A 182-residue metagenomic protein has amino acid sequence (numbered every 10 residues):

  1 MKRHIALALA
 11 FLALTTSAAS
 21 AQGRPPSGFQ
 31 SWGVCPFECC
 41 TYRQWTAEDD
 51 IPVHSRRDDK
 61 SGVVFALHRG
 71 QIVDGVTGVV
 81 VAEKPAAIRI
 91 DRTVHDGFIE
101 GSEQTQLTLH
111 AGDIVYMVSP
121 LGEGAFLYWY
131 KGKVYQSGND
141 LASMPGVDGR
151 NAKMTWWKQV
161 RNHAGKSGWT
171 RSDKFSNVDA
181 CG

Functional and structural regions predicted by a protein language model:
M1-L7: Bacterial N-terminal signal peptides that target proteins for export
A8-T16: Bacterial N-terminal signal peptides
S17-A21: Sec/Tat signal peptide C-region and signal peptidase I cleavage site
Q22-W45, R57, D91-G182: Boundary regions of SH3-family modules and the immediately adjacent low-complexity/disordered segments in eukaryotic
R56-G62: Short alpha-helix capping/helix-loop boundary micro-motifs
G70-Q71: Loop/turn positions that initiate beta-strands
V76-G78: Conserved "cap/hinge" positions at secondary-structure junctions
V81-R92: Short, Lys/Arg- and Gly-enriched loop/turn segments at beta-strand edges
